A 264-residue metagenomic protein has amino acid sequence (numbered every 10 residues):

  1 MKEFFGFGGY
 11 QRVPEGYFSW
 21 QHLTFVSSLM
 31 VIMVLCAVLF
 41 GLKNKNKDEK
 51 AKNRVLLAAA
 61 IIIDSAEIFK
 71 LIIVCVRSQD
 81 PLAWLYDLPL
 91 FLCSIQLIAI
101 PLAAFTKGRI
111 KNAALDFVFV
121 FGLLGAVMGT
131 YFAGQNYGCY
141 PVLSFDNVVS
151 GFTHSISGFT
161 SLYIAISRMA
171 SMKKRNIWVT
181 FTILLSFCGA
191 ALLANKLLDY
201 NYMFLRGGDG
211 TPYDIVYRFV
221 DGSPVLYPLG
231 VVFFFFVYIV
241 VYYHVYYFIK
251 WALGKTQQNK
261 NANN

Functional and structural regions predicted by a protein language model:
R12-M30, V179-T180, L185, L198-I239: Membrane-interface transmembrane-helix boundary segments in multi-pass integral membrane proteins
T24-L42, I62-F69, C188-L192, V232-H244: Hydrophobic core of alpha-helical transmembrane segments in multi-pass integral membrane proteins
V34-L39, A99-A103, I156-R175: Alpha-helical transmembrane segments in multipass membrane proteins, preferentially the mid-helix core
L42-L56, F105-A114, S167-W178: Membrane-interface helix-boundary motifs at transmembrane edges
A51-A104: A glycine-rich, hydrophobic loop/mini-helix early in the fold
I63-I72, G122-A133, L184-L193: Aromatic-anchored segments of alpha-helical transmembrane domains
I68-D87, Y137-A170: Alpha-helical transmembrane segments and their immediate interhelical/interface regions in integral membrane proteins
A99-S161: Membrane-proximal helix-loop-helix units in multi-pass membrane proteins
